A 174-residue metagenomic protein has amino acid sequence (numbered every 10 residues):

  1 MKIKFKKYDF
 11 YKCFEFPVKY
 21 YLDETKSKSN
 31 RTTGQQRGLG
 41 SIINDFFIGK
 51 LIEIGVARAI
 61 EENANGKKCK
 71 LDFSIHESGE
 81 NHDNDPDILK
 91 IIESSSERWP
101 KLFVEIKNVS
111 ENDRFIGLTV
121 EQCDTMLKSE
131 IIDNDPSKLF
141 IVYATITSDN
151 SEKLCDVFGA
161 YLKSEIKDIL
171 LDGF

Functional and structural regions predicted by a protein language model:
M1-D85, K90-L102, I106-F174: Nucleic-acid endonuclease domains
